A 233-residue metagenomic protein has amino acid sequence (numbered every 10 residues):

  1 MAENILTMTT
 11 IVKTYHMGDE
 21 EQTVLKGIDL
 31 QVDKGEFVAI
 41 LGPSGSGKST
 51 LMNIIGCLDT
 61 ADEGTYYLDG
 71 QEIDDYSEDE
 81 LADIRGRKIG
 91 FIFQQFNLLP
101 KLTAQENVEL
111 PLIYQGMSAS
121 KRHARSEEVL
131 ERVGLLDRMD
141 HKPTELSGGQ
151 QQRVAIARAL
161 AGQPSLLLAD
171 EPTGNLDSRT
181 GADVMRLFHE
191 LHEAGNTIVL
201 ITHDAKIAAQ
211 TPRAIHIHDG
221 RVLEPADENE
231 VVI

Functional and structural regions predicted by a protein language model:
A2, D227-E228: Short A/G/S/P-biased low-complexity tracts
E3-I217: ABC family nucleotide-binding domain
A214-D227: H-loop (His-switch) and adjacent beta-strand-loop-beta switch element of ABC-type ATPase nucleotide-binding domains
N229-I233: ABC ATPase nucleotide-binding domains
